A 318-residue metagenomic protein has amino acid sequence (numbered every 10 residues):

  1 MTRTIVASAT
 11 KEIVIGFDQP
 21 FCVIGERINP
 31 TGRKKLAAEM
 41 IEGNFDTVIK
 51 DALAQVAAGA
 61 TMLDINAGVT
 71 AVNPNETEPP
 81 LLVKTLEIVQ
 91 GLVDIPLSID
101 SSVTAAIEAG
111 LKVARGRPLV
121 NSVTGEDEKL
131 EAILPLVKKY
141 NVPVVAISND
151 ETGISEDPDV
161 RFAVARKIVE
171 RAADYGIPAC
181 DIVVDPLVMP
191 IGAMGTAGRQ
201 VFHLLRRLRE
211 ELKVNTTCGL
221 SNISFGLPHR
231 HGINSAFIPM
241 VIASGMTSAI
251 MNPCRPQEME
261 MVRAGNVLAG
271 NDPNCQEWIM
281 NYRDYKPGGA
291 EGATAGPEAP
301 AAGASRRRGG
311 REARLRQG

Functional and structural regions predicted by a protein language model:
M1-V183, M189-G318: Domain-level signal for soluble alpha/beta catalytic cores
